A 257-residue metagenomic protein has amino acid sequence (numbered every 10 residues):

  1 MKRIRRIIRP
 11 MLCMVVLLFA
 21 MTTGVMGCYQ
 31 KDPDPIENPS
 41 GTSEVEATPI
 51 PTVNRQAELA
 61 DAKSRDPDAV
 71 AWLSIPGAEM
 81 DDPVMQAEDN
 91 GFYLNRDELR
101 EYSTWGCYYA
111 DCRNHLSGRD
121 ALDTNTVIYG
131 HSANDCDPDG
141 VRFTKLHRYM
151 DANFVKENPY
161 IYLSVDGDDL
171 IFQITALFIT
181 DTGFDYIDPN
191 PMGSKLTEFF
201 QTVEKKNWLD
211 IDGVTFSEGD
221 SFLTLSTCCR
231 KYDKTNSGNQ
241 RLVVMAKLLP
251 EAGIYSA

Functional and structural regions predicted by a protein language model:
M1-M14: N-terminal Sec-pathway targeting helices
M14-T23: Bacterial N-terminal signal peptides
V25-G27: C-terminal motif of bacterial Sec signal peptides marking the signal peptidase cleavage site
Y29-A257: Solvent-exposed, non-transmembrane regions of membrane-associated and secreted proteins
